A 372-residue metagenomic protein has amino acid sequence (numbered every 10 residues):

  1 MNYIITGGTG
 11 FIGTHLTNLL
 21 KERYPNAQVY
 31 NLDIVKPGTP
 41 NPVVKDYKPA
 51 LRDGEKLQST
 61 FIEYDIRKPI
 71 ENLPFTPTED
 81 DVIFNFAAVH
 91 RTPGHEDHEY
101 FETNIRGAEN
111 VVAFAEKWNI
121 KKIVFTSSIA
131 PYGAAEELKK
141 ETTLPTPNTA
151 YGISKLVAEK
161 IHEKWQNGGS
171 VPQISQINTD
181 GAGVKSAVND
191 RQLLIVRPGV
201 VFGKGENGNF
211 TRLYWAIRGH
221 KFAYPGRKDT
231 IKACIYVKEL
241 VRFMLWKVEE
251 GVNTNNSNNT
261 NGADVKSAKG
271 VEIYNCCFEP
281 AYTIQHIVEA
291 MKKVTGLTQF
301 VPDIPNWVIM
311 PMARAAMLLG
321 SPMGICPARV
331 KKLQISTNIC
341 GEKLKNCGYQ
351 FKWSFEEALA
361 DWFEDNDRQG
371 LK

Functional and structural regions predicted by a protein language model:
Y3-R23: N-terminal Rossmann NAD(P)H-binding glycine-rich loop of SDR-like oxidoreductase domains
G54, Q58-R106, F114, Y132: NAD(P)H-binding glycine-rich loop region in Rossmannoid oxidoreductase-like domains and their noncatalytic homologs
N110-A150, S170-V171, L194: Conserved Rossmann-fold NAD(P)-dependent oxidoreductase catalytic core, especially the SDR/UDP-sugar
Y132, R191-R212: Flexible, glycine-rich beta-alpha linker
T149-G169, N189-L194: Active-site Tyr-X1-5-Lys
E206-R212, G226-E249, E272: Substrate-positioning beta->alpha
E250-I325, A360-K372: Mid/C-terminal beta-alpha module of Rossmann-like enzyme folds, strongest in SDR-family dehydrogenases/epimerases
F300, G324-K372: C-terminal amphipathic/interface module of NAD(P)-dependent oxidoreductases and related NAD-binding regulators
